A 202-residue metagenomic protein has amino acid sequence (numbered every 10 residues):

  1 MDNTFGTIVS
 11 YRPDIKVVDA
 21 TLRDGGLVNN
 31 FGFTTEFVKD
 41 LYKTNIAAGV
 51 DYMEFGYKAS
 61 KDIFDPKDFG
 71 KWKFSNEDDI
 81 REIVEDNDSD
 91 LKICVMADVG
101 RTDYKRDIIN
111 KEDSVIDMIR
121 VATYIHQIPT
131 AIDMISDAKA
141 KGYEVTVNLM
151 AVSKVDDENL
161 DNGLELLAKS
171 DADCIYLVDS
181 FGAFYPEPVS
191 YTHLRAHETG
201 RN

Functional and structural regions predicted by a protein language model:
T7-N30, Y143-V147: N-terminal small/glycine-rich loop or linker at the start of catalytic domains across soluble metabolic enzymes
R12-D19, T44-K61: N-terminal glycine-rich anion-binding loops that anchor highly charged ligand groups
V17-A20, M53-F55, I93-A97, D117-V121 (+3 more regions): Hydrophobic faces of well-ordered beta-strands that scaffold small-molecule active sites in alpha/beta enzyme cores
G32-D40: Glycine-rich anion/phosphate-binding loops
M53-E77, D179-P186: Glycine-rich, proline-tolerant flexible connector loops at the mouths of alpha/beta enzymes
D65-A138, E144, M150-L160: Active-site beta->alpha loop and helix N-cap motifs at the rims of alpha/beta catalytic domains
E112-D117, N162-V178: Structural recognition of alpha->loop->beta junctions
H193-N202: Single conserved hydrophobic/aromatic residue that forms the stacking wall/gate of nucleotide- or nucleobase-binding
